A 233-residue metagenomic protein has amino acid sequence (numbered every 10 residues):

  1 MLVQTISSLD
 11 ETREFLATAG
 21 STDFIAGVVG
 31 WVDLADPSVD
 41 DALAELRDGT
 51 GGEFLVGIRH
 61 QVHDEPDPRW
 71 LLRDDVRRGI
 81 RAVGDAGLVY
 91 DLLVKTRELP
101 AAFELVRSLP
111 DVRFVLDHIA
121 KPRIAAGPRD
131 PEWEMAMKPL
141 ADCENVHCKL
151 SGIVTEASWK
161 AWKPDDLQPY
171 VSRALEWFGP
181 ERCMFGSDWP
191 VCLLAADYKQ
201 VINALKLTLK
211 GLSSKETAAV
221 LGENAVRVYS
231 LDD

Functional and structural regions predicted by a protein language model:
S7, K121, V191: Short, glycine/acidic-enriched loop or turn micro-motifs at the edges of active sites
S7-E98, E104-V106, K149-I153, K160: Active-site gating/metal-coordination segments in enzymes
E11-A26, P110-L116, L167-E176, Y198-K210: Short, electropositive alpha-helical surface patch
R13-A17, A44, F103-E104, K138 (+3 more regions): Active-site phosphate/pyrophosphate- and oxyanion-stabilizing loops and adjacent acidic/basic residues in soluble
F15, V28, I58, V83 (+6 more regions): Conserved, mostly hydrophobic/aromatic
G49-E65, V112-R113, P122-R123, E144-H147 (+1 more regions): Active-site gating loops and adjacent loop-to-helix segments of metal-dependent hydrolytic enzymes
W70-M184: Catalytic pocket-lining loop regions of alpha/beta-barrel enzymes, especially the amidohydrolase/enolase/GH5 lineages
R173, W177-M184, L193-D233: Mid-to-C-terminal alpha-helical segments outside catalytic/metal-binding sites
